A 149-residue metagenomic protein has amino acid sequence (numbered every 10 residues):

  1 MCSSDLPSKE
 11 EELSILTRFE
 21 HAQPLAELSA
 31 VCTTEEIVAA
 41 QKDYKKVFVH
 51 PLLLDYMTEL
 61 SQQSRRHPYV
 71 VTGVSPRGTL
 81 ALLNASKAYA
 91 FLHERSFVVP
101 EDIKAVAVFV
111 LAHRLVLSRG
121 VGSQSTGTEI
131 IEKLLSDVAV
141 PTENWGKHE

Functional and structural regions predicted by a protein language model:
M1-S3: Short, small-residue-biased leader/transition segments that mark boundaries at the very start of proteins
D5-E12, F19-Q23, G78, V121-S123: Conserved nucleotide-binding/hydrolysis micro-motifs of P-loop NTPases
K9, T34-I37, P100, G127-T128: Alpha-helix initiation and N-capping motif
E10, V31, V47-D55, R77-L80 (+1 more regions): Alpha-helix N-cap/helix-start motif at coil-to-helix transitions, marked by capping-box chemistry
L13-T17, Q41, T58, K104-V108 (+2 more regions): Conserved protein kinase catalytic domain
S14-L28, T34-F48, L54-S64: Conserved AAA+ ATPase "sensor/coupling" helix adjacent to the nucleotide-binding pocket
E27-A30, V70-T72: A short, aromatic/hydrophobic, helix- or strand-capping loop or linear motif that either lines the entrance/gate
R66-E149: C-terminal engagement/docking regions of AAA+ P-loop ATPases
